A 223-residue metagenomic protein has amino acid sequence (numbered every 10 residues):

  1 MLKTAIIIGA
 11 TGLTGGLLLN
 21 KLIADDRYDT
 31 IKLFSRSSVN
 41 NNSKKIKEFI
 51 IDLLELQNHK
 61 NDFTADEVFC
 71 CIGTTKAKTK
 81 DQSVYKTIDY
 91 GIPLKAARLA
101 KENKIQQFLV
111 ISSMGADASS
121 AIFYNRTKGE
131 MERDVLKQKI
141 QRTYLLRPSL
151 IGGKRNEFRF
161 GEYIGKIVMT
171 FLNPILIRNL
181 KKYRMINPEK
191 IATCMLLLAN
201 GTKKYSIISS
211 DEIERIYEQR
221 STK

Functional and structural regions predicted by a protein language model:
T4-D25: N-terminal Rossmann NAD(P)H-binding glycine-rich loop of SDR-like oxidoreductase domains
A5, K47-K95, L99-E102, D117 (+1 more regions): NAD(P)H-binding glycine-rich loop region in Rossmannoid oxidoreductase-like domains and their noncatalytic homologs
I8, Q82, T87-I88, L94-R126 (+3 more regions): Conserved Rossmann-fold NAD(P)-dependent oxidoreductase catalytic core, especially the SDR/UDP-sugar
D29-K32, Y144: Conserved beta-strand positions in the Rossmann-like core of class I SAM-dependent methyltransferases
K32-N40: Short, polar loop motifs at secondary-structure junctions
K45-K47, T143: Short, conserved active-site loop motifs that form the nucleotide-linked donor/cofactor pocket
A118-E212, I216-Y217: Oxidoreductase cofactor-interface core, primarily capturing Rossmann-like NAD(P)-dependent enzymes
